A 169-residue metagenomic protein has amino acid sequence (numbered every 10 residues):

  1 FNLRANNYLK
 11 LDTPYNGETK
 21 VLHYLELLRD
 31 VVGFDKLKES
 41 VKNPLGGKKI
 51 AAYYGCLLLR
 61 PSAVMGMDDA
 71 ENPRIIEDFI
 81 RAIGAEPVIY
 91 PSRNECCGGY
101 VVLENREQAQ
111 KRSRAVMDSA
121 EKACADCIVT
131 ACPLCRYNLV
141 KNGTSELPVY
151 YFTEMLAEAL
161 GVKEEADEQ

Functional and structural regions predicted by a protein language model:
F1-Q169: Iron-sulfur cluster-binding electron-transfer modules in prokaryotic oxidoreductases
